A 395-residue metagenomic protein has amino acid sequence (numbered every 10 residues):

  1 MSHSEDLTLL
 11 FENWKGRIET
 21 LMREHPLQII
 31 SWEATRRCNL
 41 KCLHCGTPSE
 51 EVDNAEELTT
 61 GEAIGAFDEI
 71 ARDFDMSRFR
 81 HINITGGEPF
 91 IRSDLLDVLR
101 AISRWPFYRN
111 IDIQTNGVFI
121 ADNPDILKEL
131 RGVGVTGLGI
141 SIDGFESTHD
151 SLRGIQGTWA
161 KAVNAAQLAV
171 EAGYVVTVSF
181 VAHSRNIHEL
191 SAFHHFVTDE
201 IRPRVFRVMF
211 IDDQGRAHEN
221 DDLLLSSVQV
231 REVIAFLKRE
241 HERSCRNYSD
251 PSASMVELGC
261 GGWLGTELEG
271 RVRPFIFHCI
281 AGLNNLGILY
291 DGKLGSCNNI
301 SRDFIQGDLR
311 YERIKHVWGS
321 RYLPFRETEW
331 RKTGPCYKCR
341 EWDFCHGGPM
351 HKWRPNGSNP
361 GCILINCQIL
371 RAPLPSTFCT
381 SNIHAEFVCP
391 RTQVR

Functional and structural regions predicted by a protein language model:
M1-S4, F11, D53-N54, R131-T136 (+2 more regions): Radical SAM enzyme [4Fe-4S]-AdoMet core and its adjacent flexible, acidic and glycine-rich loops/tails across
S2-G137: Conserved alpha-helical substructure of the radical SAM core
H3-P26, K293-L294, N299-R395: Flexible mid-to-C-terminal extensions adjoining Fe-S/redox cofactors in radical SAM and related proteins
S31, T35, N39, I276 (+2 more regions): Residues immediately within or flanking Cys/His clusters that coordinate Zn2+ in small zinc-binding modules
R37, K41, C45-P48, G282 (+3 more regions): Cys/His-rich metal-chelating microdomains
S49, G86, T115, I142 (+3 more regions): Residues that line or immediately flank small-molecule/substrate-binding pockets and catalytic motifs
A63, V230-V233, I314: Hydrophobic/aromatic residues in well-formed alpha-helices
L96, I120-P124, I187, Y311 (+1 more regions): Structural motif corresponding to alpha-helix initiation and N-cap regions
